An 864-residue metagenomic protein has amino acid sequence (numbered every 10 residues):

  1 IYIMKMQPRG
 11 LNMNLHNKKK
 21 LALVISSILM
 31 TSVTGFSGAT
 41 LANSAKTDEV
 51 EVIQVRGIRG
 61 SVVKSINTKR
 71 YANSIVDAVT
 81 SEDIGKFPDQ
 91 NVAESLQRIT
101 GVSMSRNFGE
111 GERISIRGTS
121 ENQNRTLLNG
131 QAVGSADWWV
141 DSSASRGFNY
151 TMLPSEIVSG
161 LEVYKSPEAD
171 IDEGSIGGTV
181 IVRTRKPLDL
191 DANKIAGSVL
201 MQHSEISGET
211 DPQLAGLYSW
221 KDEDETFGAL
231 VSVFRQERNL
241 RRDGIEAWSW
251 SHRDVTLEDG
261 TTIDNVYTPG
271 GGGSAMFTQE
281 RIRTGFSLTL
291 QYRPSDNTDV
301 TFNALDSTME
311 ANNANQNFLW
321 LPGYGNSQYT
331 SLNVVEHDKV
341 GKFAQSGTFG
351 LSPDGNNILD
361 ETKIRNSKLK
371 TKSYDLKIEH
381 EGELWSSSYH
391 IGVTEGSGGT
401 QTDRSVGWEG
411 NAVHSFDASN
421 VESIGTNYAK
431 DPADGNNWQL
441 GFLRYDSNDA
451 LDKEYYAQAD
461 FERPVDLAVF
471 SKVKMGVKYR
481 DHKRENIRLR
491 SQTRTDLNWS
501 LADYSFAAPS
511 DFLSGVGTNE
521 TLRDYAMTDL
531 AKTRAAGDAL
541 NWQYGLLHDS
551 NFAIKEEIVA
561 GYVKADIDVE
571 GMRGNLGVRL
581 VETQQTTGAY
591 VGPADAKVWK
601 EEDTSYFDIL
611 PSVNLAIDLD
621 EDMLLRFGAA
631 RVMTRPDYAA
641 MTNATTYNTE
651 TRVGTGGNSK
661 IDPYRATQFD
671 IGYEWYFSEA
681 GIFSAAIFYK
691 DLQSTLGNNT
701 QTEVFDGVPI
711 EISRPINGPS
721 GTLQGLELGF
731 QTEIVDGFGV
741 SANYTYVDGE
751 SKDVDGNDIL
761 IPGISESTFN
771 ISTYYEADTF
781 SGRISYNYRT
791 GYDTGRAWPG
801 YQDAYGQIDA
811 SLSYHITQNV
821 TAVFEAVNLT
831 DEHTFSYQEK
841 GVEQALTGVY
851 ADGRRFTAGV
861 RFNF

Functional and structural regions predicted by a protein language model:
Q54-F87, R113, E121-N124, A136-W138: N-terminal periplasmic "start-of-domain" segments of outer-membrane beta-barrel proteins
A93-S135: Extracytoplasmic beta-strand/coil segments of soluble accessory domains associated with Gram-negative outer-membrane
V140-G147, E156-V163, D170-D259, G270 (+3 more regions): Outer-membrane beta-barrel translocator/receptor signature
T184, M201-Q202, T210-K221, G271-N315 (+10 more regions): Outer-membrane beta-barrel transmembrane strands
E246-T289, R293, A304-S373, G399-E454 (+3 more regions): Acidic/polar loop-and-plug regions of large Gram-negative outer-membrane beta-barrel proteins
S388, R626, T634, K660-S713 (+2 more regions): Membrane-embedded beta-barrel scaffold of Gram-negative outer-membrane proteins
Y689-D691, T702-E703, P709-R796, T830: Gram-negative outer-membrane beta-barrel transporters
G791-G795, S813-F864: C-terminal beta-signal and adjacent terminal beta-strands/loops of Gram-negative outer-membrane beta-barrel proteins
